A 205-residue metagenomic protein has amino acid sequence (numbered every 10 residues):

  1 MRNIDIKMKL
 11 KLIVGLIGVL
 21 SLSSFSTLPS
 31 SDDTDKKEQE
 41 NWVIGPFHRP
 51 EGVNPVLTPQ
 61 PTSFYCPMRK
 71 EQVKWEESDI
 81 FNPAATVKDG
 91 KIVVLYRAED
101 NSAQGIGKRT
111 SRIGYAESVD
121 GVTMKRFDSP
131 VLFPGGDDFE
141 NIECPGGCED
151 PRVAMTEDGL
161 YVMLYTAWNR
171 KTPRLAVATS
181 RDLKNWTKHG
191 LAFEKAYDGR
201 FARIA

Functional and structural regions predicted by a protein language model:
N3-I13: Bacterial N-terminal signal peptides that target proteins for export
V14-S23: Bacterial N-terminal signal peptides
F25-G146, A154-A205: Beta-rich carbohydrate-recognition and catalytic domains
